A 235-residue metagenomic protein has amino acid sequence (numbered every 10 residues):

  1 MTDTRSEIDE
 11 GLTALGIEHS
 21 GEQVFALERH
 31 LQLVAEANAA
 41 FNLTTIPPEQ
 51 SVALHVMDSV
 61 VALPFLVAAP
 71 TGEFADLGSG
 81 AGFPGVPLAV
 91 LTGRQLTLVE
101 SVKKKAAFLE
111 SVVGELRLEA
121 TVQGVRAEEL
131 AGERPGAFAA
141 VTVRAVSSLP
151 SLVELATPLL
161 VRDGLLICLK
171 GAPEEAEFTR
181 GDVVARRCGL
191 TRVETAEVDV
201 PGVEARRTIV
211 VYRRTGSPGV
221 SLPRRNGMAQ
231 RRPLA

Functional and structural regions predicted by a protein language model:
M1-A75, K104-E119: Class I SAM-dependent transferase core
E28, L54, P70-T71, V90 (+3 more regions): Generic secondary-structure boundary signal with a strong preference for alpha-helix termini
G78-G82: Class I SAM-dependent methyltransferase "Motif I" SAM/SAH-binding loop
G85-P87, R94-A235: S-adenosylmethionine
